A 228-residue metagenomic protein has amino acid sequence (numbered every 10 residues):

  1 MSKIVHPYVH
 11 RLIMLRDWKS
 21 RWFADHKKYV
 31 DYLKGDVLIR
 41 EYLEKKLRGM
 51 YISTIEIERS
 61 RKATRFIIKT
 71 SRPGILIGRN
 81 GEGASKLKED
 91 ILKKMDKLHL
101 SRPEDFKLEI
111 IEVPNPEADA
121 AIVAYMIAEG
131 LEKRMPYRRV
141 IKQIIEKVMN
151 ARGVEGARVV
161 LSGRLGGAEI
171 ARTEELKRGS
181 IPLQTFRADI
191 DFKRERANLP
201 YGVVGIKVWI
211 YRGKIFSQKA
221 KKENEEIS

Functional and structural regions predicted by a protein language model:
M1-S228: RNA-contacting regions in translation and RNA-metabolism proteins, encompassing KH/S1 modules where present
